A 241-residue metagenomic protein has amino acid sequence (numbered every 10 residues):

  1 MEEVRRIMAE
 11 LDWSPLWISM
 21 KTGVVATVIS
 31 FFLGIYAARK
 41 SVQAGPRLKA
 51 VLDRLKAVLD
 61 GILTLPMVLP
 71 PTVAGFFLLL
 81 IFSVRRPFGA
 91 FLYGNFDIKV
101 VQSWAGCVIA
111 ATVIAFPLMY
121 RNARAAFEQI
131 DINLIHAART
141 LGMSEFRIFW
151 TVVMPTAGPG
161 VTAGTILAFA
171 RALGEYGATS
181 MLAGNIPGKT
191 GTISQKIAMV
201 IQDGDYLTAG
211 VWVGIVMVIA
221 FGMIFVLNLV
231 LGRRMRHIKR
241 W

Functional and structural regions predicted by a protein language model:
M1-V28, A44, K49, D53-K56 (+2 more regions): Periplasmic/extracellular loop-to-transmembrane helix junction in inner-membrane transport proteins
E2-R6, G75-T112, A183-P187: Membrane-interfacial helix termini and adjacent extracytoplasmic/periplasmic loops of multi-pass transporters
E2-S14, M181-F221: Interhelical loop and adjacent transmembrane-helix boundary motif in polytopic membrane transport permeases
E10-S41, G61, M67, T112 (+1 more regions): Transmembrane alpha-helix signature in integral membrane proteins
V28, Y120-A123, F127, D131 (+1 more regions): Transmembrane alpha-helices
A44-L48, P117, R124-I135, R139-T140 (+2 more regions): C-terminal transmembrane helix and the adjacent membrane-cytosol boundary/short C-terminal tail of inner/organellar
R47-D60, G106, N133-A163: Amphipathic cytosolic juxtamembrane alpha-helices at the membrane-cytosol interface of multi-pass membrane transporters
S83-V84, V161-M199: Non-cytoplasmic
